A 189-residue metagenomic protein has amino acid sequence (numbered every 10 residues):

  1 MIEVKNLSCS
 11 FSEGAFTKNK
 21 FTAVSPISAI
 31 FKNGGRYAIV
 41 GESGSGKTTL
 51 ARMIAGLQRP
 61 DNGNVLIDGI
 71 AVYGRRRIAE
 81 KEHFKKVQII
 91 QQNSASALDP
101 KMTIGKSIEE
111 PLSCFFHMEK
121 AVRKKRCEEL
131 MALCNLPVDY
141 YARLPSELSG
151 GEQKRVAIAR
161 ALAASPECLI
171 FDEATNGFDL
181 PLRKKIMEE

Functional and structural regions predicted by a protein language model:
K18, V72-Q88, K106, C114: ABC ATPase NBD coupling module
A55: Helix-to-loop junction immediately C-terminal to a conserved catalytic motif
V122-D139: Conserved ABC ATPase "signature" region
L144-L148, E152: Conserved ABC ATPase signature
I158: Hydrophobic anchor residue at the start of the ABC signature
S165: Conserved catalytic motifs of ABC-family nucleotide-binding domains
L169-D172: Catalytic Walker B motif of ABC-type/P-loop ATPase nucleotide-binding domains
